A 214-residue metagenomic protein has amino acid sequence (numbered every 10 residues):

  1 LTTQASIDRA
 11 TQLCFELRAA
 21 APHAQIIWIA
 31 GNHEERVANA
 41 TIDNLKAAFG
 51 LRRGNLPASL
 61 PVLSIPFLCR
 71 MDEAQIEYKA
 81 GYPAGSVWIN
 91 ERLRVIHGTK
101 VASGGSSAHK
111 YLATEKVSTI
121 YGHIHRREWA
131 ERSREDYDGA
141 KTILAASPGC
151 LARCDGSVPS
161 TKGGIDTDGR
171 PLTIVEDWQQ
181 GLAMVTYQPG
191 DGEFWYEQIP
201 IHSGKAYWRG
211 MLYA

Functional and structural regions predicted by a protein language model:
L1-L68: Core catalytic region of metal-dependent phosphoesterases/phosphodiesterases, especially metallo-beta-lactamase-like
C14, A80-P83, G104-H109: A generic local structural motif
A21-H23, M71-E73, N90, T114 (+1 more regions): Short, well-ordered coil/turn elements that cap or connect secondary structure elements
Q25-A30, Y78-A80, V95-H97, I120-Y121 (+1 more regions): A structural signal for short, well-ordered beta-strand segments and their strand-loop junctions that often border
R52-R92: Metallo-beta-lactamase
G81-A84, W178-G181, P200-H202: A short, compositionally biased
R92-E197: Conserved beta-sheet core of the metallophosphoesterase superfamily
W195-L212: Polar, enzyme-active/binding microenvironments
